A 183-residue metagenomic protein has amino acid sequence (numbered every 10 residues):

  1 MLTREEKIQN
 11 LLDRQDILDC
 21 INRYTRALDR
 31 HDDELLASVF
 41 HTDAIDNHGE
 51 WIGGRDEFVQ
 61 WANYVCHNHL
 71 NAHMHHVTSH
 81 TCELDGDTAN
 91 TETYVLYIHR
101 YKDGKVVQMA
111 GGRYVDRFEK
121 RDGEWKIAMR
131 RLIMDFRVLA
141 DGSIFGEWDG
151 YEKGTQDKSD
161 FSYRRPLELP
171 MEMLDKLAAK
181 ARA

Functional and structural regions predicted by a protein language model:
M1-R30, E34, S38: Short, low-complexity N-terminal intrinsically disordered segments enriched in polar/charged residues
L12-I21, S38, H73, Y94 (+2 more regions): Binding-site signature for planar aromatic cofactors or substrates
L28, F40, V95-Y97, R131-M134: Short beta-strand segments enriched in hydrophobic/aromatic residues within well-folded beta-rich domains
D33-Y101: A solvent-exposed, acidic/Ser-Thr-rich amphipathic alpha-helical stretch
H75-T78, A110-Y114: Short beta-strand or tight-loop elements that sit immediately N-terminal to catalytic metal-binding acidic residues
N90, R113-I144, W148-E152, K158: Short beta-strand edge/turn micro-motifs at domain boundaries
V106-V107: Replace "Gram-negative outer membrane beta-barrel proteins" with "bacterial and organellar outer membrane beta-barrel
A140-A183: Acidic/histidine-enriched, glycine/proline-rich intrinsically disordered or flexible terminal extensions
